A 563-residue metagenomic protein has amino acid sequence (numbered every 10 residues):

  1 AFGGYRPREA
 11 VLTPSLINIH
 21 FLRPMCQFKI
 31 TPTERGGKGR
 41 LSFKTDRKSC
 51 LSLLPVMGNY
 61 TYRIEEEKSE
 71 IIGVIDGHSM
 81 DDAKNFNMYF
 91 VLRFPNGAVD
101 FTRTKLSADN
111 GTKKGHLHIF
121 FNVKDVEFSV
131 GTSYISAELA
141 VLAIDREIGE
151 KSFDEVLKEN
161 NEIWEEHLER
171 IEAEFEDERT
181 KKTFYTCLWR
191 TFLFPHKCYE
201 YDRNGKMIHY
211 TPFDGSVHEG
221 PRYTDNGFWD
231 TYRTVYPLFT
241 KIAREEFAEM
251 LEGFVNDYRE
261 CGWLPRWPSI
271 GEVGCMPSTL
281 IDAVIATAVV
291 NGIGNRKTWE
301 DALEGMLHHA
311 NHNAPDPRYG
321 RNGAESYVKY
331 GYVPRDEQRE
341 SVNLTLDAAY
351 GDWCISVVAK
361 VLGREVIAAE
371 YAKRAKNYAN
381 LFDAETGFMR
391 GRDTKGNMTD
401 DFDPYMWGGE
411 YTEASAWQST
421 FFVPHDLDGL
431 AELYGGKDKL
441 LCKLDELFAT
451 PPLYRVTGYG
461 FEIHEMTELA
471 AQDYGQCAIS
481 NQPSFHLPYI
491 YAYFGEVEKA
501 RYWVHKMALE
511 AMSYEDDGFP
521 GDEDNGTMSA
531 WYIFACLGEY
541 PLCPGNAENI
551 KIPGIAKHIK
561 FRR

Functional and structural regions predicted by a protein language model:
A1-Y223, H558: Beta-sandwich/jelly-roll carbohydrate-recognition scaffolds of carbohydrate-active enzymes
S15, I163, H167, M250 (+2 more regions): Amphipathic, well-ordered alpha-helical segments in soluble domains
G37-R40, G73-D81, Y89, R233 (+8 more regions): Short, hydrophobic/aromatic alpha-helical segments in well-folded domains
K48-L53, L139-V141, H196-Y201, R244-M250 (+3 more regions): Short, solvent-exposed secondary-structure capping/transition elements
V123, C187, I285, L427 (+1 more regions): A residue-level signal for conserved active-site and pocket-lining positions in enzyme catalytic cores
S136, R259, D438-C442: Long, well-ordered alpha-helical segments
L168-T231, V235-N313: N-terminal core-entry segment
H218-R233, K241-A243, D282, G292-I555 (+1 more regions): Active-site core of glycosidic bond-cleaving carbohydrate-active enzymes
